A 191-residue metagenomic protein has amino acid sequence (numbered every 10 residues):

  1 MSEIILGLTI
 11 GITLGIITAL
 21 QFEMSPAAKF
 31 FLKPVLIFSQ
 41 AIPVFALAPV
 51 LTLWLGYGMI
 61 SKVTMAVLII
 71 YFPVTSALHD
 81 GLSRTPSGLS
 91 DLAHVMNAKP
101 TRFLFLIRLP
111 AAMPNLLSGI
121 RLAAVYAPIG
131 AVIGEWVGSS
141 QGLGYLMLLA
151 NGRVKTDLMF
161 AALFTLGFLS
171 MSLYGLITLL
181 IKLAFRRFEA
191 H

Functional and structural regions predicted by a protein language model:
M1-L6, K29, L36-S39, G56 (+5 more regions): Alpha-helical membrane-interface segments at transmembrane helix boundaries
L6-L36, L53: Transmembrane-helix boundary motif in ABC transporter permease subunits
F22-A27, L51, L55-Y57, I69 (+2 more regions): Short helix-capping/hinge motifs at transmembrane helix termini and TM-loop junctions
L36-P73, D80-G81: Generic hydrophobic transmembrane alpha-helix motif, especially the helices
T64, L68, T101-G134, A161 (+3 more regions): Transmembrane alpha-helices
A77-L122, L143, M147: Short cytoplasmic-facing helical segments at TM-TM junctions of multi-pass membrane proteins
L143-I181: Hydrophobic alpha-helical transmembrane segments of polytopic membrane proteins
I181-H191: Short cytosolic juxtamembrane segments of multi-pass membrane proteins
